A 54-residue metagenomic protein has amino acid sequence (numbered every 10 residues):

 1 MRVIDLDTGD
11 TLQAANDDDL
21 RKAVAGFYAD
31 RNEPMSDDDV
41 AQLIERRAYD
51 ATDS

Functional and structural regions predicted by a protein language model:
M1-F27: N-terminal acidic leader/helix
G9, Q13, Y28-S54: Short, mixed-charge low-complexity intrinsically disordered segments
